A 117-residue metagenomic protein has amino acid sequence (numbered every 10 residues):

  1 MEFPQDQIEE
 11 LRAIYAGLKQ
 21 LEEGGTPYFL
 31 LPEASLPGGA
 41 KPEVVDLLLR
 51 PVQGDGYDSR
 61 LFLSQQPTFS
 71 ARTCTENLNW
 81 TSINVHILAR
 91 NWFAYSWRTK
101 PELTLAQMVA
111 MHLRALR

Functional and structural regions predicted by a protein language model:
M1-V44, D55-R117: UBC/E2-like fold recognition across ubiquitin and ubiquitin-like conjugation systems, capturing catalytically active
L49-G54: Proline-anchored loop/turn motifs at beta-strand termini and strand-loop-strand connectors
